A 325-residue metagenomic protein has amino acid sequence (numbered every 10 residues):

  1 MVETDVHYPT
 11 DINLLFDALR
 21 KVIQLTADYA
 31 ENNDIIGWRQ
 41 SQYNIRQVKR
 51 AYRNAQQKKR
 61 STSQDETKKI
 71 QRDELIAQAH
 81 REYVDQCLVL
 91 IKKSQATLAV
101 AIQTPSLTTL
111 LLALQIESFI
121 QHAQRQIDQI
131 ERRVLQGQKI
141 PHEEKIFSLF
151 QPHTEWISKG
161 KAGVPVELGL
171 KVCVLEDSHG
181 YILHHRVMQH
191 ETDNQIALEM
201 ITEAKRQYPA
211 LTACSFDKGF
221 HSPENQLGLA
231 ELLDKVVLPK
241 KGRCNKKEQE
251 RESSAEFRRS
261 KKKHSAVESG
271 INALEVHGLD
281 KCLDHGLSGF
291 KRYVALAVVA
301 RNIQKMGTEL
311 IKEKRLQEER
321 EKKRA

Functional and structural regions predicted by a protein language model:
M1-A325: Anion-binding and metal-coordination hotspots
